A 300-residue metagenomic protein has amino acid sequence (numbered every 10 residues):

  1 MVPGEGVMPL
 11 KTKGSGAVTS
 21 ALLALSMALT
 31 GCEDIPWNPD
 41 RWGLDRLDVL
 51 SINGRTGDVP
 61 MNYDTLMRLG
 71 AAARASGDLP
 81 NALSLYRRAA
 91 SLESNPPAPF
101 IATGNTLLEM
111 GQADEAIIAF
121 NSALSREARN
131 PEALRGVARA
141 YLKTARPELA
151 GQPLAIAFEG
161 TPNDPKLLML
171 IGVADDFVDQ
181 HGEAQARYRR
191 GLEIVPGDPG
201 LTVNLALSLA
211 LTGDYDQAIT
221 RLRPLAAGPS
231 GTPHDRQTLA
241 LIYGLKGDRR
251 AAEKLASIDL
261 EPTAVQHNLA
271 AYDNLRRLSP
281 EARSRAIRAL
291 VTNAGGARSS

Functional and structural regions predicted by a protein language model:
S26-D58: Bacterial Sec signal peptide processing site at the extreme N-terminus
W37, W42-L47, D235, I242-S300: Terminal, low-structured helical/coil segments at or just beyond the last alpha-helical repeat
D58, L92, R126-E127, E159-T161 (+3 more regions): Structural marker of alpha-solenoid helical repeat scaffolds
Y63-D64, P97-A98, P131-E132, E148 (+3 more regions): Helix-start (N-cap) detector for alpha-helical repeat units in TPR-like alpha-solenoids, especially tetratricopeptide
G77-L85, E109-S122, T144-I156, V178-R190 (+2 more regions): Structural signature of tandem alpha-helical TPR/SEL1-like repeats, specifically the intra-repeat loop/turn
